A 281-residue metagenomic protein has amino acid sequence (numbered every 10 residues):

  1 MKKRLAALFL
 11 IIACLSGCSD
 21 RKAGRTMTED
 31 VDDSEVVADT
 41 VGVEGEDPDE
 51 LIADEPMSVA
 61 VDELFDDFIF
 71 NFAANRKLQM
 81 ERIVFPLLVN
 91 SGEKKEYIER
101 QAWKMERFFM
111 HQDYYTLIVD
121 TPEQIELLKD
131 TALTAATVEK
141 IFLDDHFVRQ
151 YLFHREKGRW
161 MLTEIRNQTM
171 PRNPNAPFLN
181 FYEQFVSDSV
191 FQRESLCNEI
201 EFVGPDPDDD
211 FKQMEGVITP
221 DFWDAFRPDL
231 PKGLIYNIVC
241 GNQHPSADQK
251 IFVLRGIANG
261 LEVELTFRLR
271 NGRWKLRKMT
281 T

Functional and structural regions predicted by a protein language model:
M1-S16: Sec-dependent bacterial lipoprotein signal peptides
C18-K22: Bacterial signal peptide processing site
T26-V59: Post-signal peptide N-terminal segment of mature Sec-exported envelope proteins
S34, D39-T40, E50, E63 (+3 more regions): Coil residues (strongly favoring Ser/Thr
V59-K77, N175-F191: Short, aromatic-enriched amphipathic alpha-helices that serve as compact interaction elements
L87-G92, E96-D145, D206, K212-L261: Surface-exposed, charged secondary-structure patches
L143-N173, G260-T281: Short beta-strand edge/turn micro-motifs at domain boundaries
K157-E194, E199-M214: Surface-exposed beta-loop interaction hotspot
